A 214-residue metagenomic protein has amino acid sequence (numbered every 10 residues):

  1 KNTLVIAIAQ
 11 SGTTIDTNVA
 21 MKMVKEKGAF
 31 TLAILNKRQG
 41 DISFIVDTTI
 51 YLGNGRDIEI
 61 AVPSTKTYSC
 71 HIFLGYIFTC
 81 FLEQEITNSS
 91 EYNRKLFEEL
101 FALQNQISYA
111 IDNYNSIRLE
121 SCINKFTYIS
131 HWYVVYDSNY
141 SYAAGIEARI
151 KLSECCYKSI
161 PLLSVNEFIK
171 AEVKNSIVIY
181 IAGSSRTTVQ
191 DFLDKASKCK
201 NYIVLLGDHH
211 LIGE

Functional and structural regions predicted by a protein language model:
K1-E214: A SIS-like phosphosugar-recognition module
